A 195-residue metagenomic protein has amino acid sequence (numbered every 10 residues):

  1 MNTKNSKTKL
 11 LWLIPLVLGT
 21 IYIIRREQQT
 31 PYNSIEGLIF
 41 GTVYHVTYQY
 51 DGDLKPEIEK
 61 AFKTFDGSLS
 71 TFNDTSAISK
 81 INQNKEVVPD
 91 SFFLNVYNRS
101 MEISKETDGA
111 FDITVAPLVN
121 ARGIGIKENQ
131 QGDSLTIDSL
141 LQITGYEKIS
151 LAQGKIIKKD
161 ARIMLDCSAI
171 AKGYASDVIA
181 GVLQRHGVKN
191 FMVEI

Functional and structural regions predicted by a protein language model:
N2-S168, G181-M192: A contiguous, well-ordered beta/alpha segment that forms the leading edge of an enzyme domain
K172: Short, conserved phosphate/pyrophosphate- and ester-handling motifs at nucleotide-, phospho-/glycolipid
I195: Short glycine/proline-centered loop/turn elements that form peptide/ligand docking sites
